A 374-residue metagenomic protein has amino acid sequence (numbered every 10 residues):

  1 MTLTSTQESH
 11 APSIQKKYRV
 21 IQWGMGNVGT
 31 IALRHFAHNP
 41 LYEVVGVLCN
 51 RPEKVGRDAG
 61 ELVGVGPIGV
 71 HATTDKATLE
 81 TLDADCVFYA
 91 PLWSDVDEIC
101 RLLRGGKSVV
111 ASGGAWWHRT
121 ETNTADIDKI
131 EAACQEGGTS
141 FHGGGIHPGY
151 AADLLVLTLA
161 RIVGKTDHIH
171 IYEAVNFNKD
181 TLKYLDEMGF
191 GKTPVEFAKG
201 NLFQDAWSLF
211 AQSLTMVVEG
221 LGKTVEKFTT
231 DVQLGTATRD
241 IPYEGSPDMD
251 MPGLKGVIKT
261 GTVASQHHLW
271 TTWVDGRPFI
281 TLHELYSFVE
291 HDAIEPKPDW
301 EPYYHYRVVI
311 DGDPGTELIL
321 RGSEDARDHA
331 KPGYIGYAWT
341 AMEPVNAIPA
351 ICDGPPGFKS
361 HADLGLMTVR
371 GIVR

Functional and structural regions predicted by a protein language model:
T2-G105, G222: N-terminal glycine-/serine-/threonine-rich beta1-alpha1-beta2 phosphate-ribose binding loop of Rossmann-like
R19, W23, A160-E295, Y306 (+1 more regions): Active-site-lining helix/loop region of Rossmann-like oxidoreductase modules
W23, N27, I31, L82 (+9 more regions): Conserved active-site and cofactor/substrate-binding residues in soluble primary-metabolism enzymes
N50-P52, G113-W117, I146-H147, A174: Short, ordered loop/turn segments at secondary-structure junctions
S108-V110: A short hydrophobic/small-residue beta-strand
G114-T139: Rossmann-fold NAD(P)-binding glycine/threonine-rich loop
G137-T166, E173-A174, H329-P332, Y337-A341: Adenosine-phosphate binding glycine-rich loop
S246-R374: C-terminal active-site/capping subdomain that shapes the small-molecule cofactor and substrate pocket of enzyme
